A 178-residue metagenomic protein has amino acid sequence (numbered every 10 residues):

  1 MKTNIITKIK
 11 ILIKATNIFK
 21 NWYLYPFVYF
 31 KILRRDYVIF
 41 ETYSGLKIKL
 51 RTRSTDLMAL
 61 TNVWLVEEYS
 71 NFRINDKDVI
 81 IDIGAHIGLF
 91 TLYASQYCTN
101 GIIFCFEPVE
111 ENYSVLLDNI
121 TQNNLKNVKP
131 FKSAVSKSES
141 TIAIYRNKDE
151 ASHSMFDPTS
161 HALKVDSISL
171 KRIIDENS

Functional and structural regions predicted by a protein language model:
M1-S178: Phosphate/nucleotide-binding beta-alpha loop and adjacent structural elements of enzyme active sites
